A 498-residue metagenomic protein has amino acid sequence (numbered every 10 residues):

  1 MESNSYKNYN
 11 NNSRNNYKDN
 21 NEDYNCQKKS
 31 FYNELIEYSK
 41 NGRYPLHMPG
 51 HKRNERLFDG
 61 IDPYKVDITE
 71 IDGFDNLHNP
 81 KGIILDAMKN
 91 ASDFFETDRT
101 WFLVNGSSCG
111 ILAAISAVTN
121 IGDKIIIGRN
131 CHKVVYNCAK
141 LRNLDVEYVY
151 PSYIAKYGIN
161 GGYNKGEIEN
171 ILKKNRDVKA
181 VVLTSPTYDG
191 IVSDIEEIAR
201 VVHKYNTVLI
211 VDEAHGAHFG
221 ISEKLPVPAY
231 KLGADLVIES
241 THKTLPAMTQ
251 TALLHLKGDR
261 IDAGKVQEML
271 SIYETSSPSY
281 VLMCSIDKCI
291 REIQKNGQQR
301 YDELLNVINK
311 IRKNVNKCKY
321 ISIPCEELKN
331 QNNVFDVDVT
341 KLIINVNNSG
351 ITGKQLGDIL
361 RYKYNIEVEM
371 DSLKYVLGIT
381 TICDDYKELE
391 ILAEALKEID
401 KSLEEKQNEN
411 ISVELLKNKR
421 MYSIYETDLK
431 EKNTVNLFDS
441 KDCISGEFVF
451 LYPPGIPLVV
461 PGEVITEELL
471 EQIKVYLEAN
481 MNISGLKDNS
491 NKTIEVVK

Functional and structural regions predicted by a protein language model:
M1-N8, R14, D19-G82: N-terminal "arm"/small-domain region of PLP-dependent enzymes with the aminotransferase-like
Y64-S107: Conserved N-terminal alpha-helix of the aminotransferase class I/II PLP-enzyme fold
R99-G122, C138: Conserved beta-loop-alpha segment that forms the PLP phosphate-binding cup at the N-terminus of a helix
D123-L183: PLP-dependent aminotransferase-like
Y157-G220: Active-site phosphate-binding strand-loop segment of PLP-dependent enzymes
P228-E268, E274-S285: Active-site PLP attachment segment
C289-R312: Structural signature of PLP-dependent enzymes
K310-G485: Conserved C-terminal alpha-helix-loop-beta "cap" of PLP-dependent enzymes that closes/shapes the active-site mouth
